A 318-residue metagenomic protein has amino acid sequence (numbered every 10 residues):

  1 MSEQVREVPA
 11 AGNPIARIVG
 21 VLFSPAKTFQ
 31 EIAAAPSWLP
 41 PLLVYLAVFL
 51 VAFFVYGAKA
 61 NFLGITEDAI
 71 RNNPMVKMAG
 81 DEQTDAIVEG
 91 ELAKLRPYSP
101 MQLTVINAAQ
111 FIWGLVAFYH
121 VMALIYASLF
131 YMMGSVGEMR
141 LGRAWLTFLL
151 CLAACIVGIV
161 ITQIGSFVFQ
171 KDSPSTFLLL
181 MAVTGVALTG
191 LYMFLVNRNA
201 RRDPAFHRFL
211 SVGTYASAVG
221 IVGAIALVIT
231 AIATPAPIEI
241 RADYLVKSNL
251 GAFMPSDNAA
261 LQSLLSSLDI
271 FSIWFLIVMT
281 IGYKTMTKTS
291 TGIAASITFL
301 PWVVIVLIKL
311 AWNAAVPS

Functional and structural regions predicted by a protein language model:
M1-A11, N73: Short, non-transmembrane cytosolic segments of multipass membrane proteins
R6-E7, Q102-A108, D257-Q262: Select transmembrane alpha-helical segments in multipass membrane proteins
E7-F23, K94-Y98, D203: Short, membrane-interfacial amphipathic segments enriched in basic
G12-A33, I308, W312: Membrane-interacting alpha-helical segments
K27-V157, G165-F169, P174-V222: Selected alpha-helical membrane-embedding segments in polytopic membrane proteins
G142-F194, H207-S318: Hydrophobic alpha-helical transmembrane segments and adjacent short intramembrane/lumenal linkers of inner/organellar
